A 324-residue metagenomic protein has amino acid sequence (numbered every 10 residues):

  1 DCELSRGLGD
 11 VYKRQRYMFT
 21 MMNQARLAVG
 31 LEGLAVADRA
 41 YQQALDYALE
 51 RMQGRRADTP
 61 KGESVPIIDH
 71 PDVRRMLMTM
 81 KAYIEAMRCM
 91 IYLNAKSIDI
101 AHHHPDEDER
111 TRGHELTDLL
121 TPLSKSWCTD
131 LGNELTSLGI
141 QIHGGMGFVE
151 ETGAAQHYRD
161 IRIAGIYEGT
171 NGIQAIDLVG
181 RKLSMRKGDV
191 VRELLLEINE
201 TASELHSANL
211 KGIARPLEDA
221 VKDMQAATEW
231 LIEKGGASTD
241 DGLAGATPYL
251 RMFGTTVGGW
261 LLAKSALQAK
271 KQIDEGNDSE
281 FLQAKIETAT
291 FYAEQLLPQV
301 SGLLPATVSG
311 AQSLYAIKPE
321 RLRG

Functional and structural regions predicted by a protein language model:
D1-L8, Y12: Single conserved hydrophobic/aromatic residue that forms the stacking wall/gate of nucleotide- or nucleobase-binding
R14-A28, Q42-K81, A95-T117, A202-L217 (+2 more regions): Glycine-rich cofactor-pocket loops
L27-L34, R74-I84, D118-T129, E151 (+6 more regions): Amphipathic, non-membrane alpha-helical segments in soluble helical-bundle scaffolds
A40-Q43, M90-L93, L131-L135, L194-E197 (+4 more regions): Amphipathic, well-ordered alpha-helical segments in soluble domains
M87: Core active-site phosphate/anionic-ligand binding loop and the adjoining beta-turn-alpha structural block in enzyme
L93, T111, E115-L195, T290-K318 (+1 more regions): Alpha-helix capping/hinge segments and adjacent helical runs
M185, T201-G324: C-terminal amphipathic alpha-helical interaction region
